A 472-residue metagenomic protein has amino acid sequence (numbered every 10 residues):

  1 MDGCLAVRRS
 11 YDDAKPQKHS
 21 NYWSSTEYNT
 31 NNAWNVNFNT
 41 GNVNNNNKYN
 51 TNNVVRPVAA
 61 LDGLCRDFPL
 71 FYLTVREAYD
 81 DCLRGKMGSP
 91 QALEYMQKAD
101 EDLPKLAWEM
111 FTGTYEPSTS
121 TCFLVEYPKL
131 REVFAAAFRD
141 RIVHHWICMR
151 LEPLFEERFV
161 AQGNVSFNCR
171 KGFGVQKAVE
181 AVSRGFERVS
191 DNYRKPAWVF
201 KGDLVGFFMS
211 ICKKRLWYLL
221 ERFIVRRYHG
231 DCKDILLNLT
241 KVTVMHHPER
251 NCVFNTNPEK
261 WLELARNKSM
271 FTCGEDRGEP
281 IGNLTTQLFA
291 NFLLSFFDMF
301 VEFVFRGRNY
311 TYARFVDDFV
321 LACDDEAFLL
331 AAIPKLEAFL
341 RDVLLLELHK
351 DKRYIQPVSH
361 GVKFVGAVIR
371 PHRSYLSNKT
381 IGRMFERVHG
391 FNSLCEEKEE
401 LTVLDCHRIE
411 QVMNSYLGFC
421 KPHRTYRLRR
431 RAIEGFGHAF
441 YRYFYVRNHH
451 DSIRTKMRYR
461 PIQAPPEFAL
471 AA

Functional and structural regions predicted by a protein language model:
D2-G63: C-terminal, surface-exposed recognition/capping segments
G63-P104, M457-A472: Non-catalytic, polymerase-adjacent accessory regions of viral genome-replication enzymes
C65-R66, L151-C212: Active-site-proximal segment of RNA-dependent polymerases
K86-L93, S118-I142, F159-F173, H247 (+1 more regions): Short, conserved non-catalytic motifs in the polymerase core
M96-T119: Amphipathic alpha-helical blocks
A136-A137, H145, A265-D276, M299 (+2 more regions): Right-hand nucleic-acid polymerase module
D191-V316, V320-K335, Q356, E410-M413: Conserved polymerase palm-domain catalytic core
